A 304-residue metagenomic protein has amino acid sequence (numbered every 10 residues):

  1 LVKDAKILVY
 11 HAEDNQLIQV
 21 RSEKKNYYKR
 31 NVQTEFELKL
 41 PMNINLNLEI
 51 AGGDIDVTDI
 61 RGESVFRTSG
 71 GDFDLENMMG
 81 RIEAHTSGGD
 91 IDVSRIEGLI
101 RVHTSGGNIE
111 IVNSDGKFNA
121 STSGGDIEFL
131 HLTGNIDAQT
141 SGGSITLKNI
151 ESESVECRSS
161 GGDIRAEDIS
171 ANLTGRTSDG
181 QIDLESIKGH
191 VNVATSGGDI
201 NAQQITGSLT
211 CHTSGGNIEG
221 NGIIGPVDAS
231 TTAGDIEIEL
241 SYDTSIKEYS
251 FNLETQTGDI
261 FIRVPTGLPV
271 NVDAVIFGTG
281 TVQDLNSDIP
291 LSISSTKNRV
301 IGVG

Functional and structural regions predicted by a protein language model:
L1-I50, I55-T68, D72-T86, D90-T104 (+10 more regions): Acidic (Asp/Glu) and glycine-rich low-complexity loops/linkers that are typically intrinsically disordered
G198, G216, G258: A short, conserved beta-to-alpha structural element at the edge of catalytic cores that scaffolds binding
I260-R263: Hydrophobic alpha-helical bundle architecture
